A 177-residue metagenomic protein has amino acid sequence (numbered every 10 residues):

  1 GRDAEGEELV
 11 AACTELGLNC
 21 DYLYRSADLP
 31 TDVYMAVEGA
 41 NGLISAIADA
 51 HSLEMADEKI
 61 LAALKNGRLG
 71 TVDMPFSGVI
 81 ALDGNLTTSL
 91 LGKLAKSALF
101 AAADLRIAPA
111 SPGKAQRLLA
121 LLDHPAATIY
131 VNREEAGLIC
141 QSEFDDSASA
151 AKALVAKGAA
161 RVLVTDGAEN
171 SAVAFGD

Functional and structural regions predicted by a protein language model:
G1, L82, I139: Conserved short-loop catalytic and cofactor-binding motifs
G1-V79: Conserved N-terminal subdomain of the carbohydrate kinase-like
D3, N41, N85, R133-E134: Alpha-helix N-cap/helix-start capping motif
E54-K59, N85, F144-D145: Conserved phosphate-coordination/catalytic loops
L82-G84, I107-A108: Glycine- and other small-residue-rich loops at beta-strand/loop junctions that grip anionic moieties
L86-L91: Active-site-adjacent beta->alpha loops and helix N-cap segments on the catalytic face of soluble alpha/beta enzymes
G92-A95, L99-D177: Conserved phosphate/ATP/ADP-binding segment of small-molecule kinases
